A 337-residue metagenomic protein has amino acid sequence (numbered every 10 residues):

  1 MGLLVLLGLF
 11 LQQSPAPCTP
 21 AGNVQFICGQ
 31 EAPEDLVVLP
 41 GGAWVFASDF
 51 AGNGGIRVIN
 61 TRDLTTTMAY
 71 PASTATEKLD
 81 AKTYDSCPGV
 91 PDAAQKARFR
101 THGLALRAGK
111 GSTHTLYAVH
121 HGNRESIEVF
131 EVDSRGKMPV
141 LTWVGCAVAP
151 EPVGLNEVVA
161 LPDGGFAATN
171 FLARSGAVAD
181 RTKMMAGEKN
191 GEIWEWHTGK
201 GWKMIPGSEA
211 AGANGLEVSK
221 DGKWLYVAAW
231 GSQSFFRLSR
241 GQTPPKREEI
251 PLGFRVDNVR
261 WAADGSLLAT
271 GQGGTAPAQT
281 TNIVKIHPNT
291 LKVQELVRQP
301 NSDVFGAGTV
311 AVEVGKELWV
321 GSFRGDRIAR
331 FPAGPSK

Functional and structural regions predicted by a protein language model:
Q13-A32, T83-V90, L141, V293-P300: A short helix->beta-strand "capping" segment at the edge of beta-propeller domains
Q25-I56: Beta-strand-rich domains and repeat architectures in extracellular enzymes and scaffolds, especially beta-propellers
G29-G41, A75-K110, W143, V148-F166 (+4 more regions): Beta-rich, blade/repeat-based domains predominating in secreted/periplasmic proteins but also intracellular
V45-D80, G136: Beta-propeller domains
A47-F50, A118-V119, A168-E188, A269-T280 (+1 more regions): Short, conserved, GDST-rich strand-edge loop motifs in beta-rich repeat architectures
N60-L64, V132-G136, W196-K200, S239-T243 (+2 more regions): Short loop/turn segments that connect beta-strands within beta-propeller blades
L252-N301: Loop/turn-rich, solvent-exposed surfaces of beta-rich toroidal or solenoidal domains
A307-K337: Blade-level signature of beta-propeller repeat domains, shared across WD40, Kelch, NHL, RCC1 and BNR/Asp-box propellers
